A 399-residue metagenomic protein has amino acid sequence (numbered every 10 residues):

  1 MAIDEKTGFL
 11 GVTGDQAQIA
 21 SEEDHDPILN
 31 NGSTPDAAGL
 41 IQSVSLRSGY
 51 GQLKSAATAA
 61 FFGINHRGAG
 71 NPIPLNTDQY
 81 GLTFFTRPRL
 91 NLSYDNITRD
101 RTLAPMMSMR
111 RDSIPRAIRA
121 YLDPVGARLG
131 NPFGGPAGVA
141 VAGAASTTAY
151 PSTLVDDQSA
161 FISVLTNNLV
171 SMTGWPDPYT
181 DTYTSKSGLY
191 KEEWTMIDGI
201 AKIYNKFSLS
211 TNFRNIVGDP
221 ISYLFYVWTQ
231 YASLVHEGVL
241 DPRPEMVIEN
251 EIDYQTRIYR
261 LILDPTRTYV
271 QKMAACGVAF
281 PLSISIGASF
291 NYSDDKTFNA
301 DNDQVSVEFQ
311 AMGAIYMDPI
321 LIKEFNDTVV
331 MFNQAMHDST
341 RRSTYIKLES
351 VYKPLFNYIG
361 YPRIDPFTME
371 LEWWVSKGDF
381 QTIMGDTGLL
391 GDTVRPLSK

Functional and structural regions predicted by a protein language model:
A2-K399: Glycine-rich, low-complexity intrinsically disordered segments
